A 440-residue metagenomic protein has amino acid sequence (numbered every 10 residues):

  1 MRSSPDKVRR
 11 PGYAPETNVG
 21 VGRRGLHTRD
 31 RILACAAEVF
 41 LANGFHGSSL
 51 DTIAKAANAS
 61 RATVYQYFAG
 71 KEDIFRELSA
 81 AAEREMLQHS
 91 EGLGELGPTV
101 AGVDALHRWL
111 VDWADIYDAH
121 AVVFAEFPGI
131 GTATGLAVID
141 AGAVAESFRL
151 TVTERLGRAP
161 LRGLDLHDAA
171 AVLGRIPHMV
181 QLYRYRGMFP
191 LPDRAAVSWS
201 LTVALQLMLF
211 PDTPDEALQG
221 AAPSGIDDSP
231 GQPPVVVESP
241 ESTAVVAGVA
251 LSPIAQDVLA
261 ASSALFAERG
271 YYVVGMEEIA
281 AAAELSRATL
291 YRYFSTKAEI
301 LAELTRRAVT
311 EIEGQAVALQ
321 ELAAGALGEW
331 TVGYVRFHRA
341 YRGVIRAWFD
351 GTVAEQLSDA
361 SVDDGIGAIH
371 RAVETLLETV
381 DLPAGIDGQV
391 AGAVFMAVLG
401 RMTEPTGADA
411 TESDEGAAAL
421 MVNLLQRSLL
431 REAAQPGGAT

Functional and structural regions predicted by a protein language model:
M1-N43, S48-A56, D73-R76, Q219-R269 (+2 more regions): Basic, helix-initiating cap at the start of DNA-binding domains
A57-F68, E284-F294: Short hydrophobic/aromatic patch on the recognition helix
F75-A82, F124-G131, D140, V144 (+4 more regions): Alpha-helical DNA-contacting segments of helix-turn-helix folds
E77, E91-A119, L166, E303 (+1 more regions): Hydrophobic alpha-helical connector segments
D104-A105, A114-L136, T153, Q181-Y185 (+4 more regions): Amphipathic alpha-helical segments used for helix-helix packing
G135-P160, H167-A171, Q356-L382, G388-A393 (+1 more regions): Amphipathic alpha-helical packing segments from all-alpha helical-bundle domains
R158-A204, D212-G231, R346-F349, V380-N423 (+1 more regions): Hydrophobic/aromatic-rich alpha-helical bundle segments in the mid-to-C-terminal region
